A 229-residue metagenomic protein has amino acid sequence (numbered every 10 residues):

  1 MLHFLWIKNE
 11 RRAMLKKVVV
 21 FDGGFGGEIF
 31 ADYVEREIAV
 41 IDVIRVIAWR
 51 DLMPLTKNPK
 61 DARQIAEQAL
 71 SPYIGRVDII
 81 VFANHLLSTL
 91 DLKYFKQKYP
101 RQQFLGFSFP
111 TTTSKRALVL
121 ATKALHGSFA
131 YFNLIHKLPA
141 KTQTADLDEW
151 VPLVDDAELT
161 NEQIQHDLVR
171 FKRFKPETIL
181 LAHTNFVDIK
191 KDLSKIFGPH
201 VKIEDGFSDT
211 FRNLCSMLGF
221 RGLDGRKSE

Functional and structural regions predicted by a protein language model:
F4-E229: Non-catalytic structural scaffold of enzyme domains
